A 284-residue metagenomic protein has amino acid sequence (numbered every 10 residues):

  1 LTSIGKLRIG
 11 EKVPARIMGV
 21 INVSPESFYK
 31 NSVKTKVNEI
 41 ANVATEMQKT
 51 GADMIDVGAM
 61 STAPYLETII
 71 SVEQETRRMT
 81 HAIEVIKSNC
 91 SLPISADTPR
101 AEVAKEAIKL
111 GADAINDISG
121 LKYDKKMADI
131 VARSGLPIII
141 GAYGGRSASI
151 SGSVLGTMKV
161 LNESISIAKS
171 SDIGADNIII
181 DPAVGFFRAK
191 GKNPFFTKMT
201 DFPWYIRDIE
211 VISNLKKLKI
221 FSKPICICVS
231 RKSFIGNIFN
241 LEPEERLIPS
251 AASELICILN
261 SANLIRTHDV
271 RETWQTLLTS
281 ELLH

Functional and structural regions predicted by a protein language model:
L1-F28, I173, L241, H284: N-terminal amphipathic alpha-helix/helix-capping segment at the start of soluble metabolic enzymes
I4, S27-E46, T62-H81, V85 (+4 more regions): Active-site-adjacent loop and "lid" segments of alpha/beta metabolic enzymes
R16-V20, D53-D56, P93-S95, D113-A114 (+4 more regions): Structural preference for beta-strand elements that scaffold enzyme active sites
I21, V85-N89, P93-T98: Catalytic PLP-binding core of fold-type I/II PLP enzymes
V23, V57, T98, D117-I118 (+2 more regions): Generic detector of well-ordered alpha-helical packing
N42-G58: Catalytic domains of carbohydrate-active enzymes, especially glycoside hydrolases
V103, D181-P182: The catalytic core of metal-dependent phosphodiesterases that act on cyclic dinucleotides
